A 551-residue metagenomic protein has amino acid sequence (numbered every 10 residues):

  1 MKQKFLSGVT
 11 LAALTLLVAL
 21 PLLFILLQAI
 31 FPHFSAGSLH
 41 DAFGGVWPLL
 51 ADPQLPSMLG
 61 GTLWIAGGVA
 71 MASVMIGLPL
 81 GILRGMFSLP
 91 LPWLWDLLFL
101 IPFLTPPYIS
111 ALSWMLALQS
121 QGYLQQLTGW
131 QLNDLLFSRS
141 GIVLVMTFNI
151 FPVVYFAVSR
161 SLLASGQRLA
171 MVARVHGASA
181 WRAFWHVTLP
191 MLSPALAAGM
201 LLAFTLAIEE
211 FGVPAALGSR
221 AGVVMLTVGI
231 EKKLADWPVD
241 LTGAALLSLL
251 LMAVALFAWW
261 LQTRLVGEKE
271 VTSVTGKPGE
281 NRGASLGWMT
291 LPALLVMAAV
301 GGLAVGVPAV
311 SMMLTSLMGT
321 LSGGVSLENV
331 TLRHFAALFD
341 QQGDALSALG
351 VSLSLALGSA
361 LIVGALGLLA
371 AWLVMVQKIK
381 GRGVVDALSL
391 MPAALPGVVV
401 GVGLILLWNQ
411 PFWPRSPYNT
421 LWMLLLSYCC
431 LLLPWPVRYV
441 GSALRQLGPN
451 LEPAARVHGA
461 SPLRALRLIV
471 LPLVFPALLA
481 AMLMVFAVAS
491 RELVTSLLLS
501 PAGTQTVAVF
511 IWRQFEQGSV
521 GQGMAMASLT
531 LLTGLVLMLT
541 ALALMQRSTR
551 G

Functional and structural regions predicted by a protein language model:
K2-S35, A51-L163, M191-G212, A216 (+7 more regions): Membrane-water interface segments at the C-terminal ends of transmembrane alpha-helices in multi-pass inner-membrane
D41-A51, F184, V330-D340: A short amphipathic helical element positioned immediately N-terminal to and/or at the very start of a transmembrane
L59, G177-A178: Polytopic alpha-helical membrane proteins, predominantly small-molecule transporters/carriers
G166-Q167, R182, S219-T227, E231 (+5 more regions): Feature of multi-pass inner-membrane transport and sensor proteins that recognizes transmembrane helices together
A170, E452-P453: Short alpha-helical segment that forms part of, or immediately flanks, the ligand-binding pocket in carbohydrate-active
A173-R174, A455: The alpha-helix within a helix-turn-helix
V175, L544-G551: Short, charged juxtamembrane terminal tails flanking transmembrane helices
G212-P238, G324-E328, L493-V520: Glycine-rich helix-loop "coupling/hinge" segments at transmembrane-helix boundaries in multipass transporters
